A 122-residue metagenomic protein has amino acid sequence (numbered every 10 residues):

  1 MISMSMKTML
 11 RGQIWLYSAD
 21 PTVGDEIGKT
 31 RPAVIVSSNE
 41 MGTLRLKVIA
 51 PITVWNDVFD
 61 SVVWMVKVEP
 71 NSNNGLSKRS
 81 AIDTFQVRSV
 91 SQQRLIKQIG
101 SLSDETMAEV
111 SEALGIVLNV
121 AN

Functional and structural regions predicted by a protein language model:
M1-N122: Conserved functional hotspots at enzyme active or ligand-binding sites that engage polyanionic ligands
